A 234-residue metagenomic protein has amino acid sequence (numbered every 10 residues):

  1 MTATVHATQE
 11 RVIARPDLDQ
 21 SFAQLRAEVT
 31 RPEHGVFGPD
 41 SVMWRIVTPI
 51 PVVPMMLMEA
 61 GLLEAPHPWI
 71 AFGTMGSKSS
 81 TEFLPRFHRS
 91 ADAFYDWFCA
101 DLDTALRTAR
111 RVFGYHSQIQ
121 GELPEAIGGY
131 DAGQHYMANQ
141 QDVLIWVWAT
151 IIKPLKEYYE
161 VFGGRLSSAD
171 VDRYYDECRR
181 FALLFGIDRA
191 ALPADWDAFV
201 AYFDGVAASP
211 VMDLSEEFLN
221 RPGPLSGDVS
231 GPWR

Functional and structural regions predicted by a protein language model:
M1-R234: Mature, function-bearing regions of proteins
